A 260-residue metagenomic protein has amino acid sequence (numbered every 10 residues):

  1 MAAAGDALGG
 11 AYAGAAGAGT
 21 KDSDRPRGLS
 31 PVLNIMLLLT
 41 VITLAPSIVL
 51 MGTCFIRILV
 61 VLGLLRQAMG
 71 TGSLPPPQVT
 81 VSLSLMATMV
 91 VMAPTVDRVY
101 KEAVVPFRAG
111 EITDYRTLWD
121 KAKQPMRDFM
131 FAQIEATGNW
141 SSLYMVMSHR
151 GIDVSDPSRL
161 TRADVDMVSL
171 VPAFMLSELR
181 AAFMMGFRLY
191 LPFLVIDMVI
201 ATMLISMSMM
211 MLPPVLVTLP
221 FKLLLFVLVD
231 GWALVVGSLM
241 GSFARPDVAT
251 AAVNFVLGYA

Functional and structural regions predicted by a protein language model:
A2-A260: Hydrophobic alpha-helical segments and their helix-loop boundaries in membrane and membrane-proximal proteins
